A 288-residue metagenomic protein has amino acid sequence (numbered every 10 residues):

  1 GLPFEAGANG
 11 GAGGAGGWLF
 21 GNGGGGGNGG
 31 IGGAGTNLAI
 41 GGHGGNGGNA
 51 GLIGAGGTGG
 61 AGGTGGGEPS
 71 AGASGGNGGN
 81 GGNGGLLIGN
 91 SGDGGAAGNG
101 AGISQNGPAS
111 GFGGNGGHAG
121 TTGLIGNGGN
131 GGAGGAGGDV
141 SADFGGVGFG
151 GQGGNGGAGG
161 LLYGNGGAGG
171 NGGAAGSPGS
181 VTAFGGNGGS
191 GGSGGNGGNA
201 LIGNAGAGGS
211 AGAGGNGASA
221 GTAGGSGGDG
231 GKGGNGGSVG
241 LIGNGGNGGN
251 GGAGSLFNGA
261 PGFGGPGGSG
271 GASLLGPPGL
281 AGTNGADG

Functional and structural regions predicted by a protein language model:
G1-G288: Long, compositionally biased tandem-repeat segments
